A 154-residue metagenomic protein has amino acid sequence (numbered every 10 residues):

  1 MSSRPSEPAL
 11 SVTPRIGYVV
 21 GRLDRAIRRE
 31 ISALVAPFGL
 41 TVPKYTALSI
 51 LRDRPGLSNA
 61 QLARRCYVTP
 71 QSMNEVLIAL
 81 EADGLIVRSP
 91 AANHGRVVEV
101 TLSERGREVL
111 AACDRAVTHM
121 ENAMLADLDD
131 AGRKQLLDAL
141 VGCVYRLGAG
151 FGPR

Functional and structural regions predicted by a protein language model:
M1-F38, A131, R154: N-terminal leader segment of winged-helix/HTH proteins
R28, G56, A60, I78-Y145: Charged, amphipathic alpha-helical coiled-coil/dimerization segments
G39, P55-G56, Y67, D129: Central "turn" residue of the DNA-binding helix-turn-helix
A47-L48: Short alpha-helical "packing" element that flanks the helix-turn-helix/winged-helix DNA-binding module
L51-R54, V68, C143: Short helix-capping/turn signature of helix-turn-helix
A63: The alpha-helix within a helix-turn-helix
